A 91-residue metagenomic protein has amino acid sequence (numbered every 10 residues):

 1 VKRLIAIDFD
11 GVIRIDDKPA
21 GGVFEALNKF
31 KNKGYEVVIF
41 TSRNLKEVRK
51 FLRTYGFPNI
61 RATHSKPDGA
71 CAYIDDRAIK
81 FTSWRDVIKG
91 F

Functional and structural regions predicted by a protein language model:
V1-F91: HAD-like aspartate-dependent phosphatase fold
